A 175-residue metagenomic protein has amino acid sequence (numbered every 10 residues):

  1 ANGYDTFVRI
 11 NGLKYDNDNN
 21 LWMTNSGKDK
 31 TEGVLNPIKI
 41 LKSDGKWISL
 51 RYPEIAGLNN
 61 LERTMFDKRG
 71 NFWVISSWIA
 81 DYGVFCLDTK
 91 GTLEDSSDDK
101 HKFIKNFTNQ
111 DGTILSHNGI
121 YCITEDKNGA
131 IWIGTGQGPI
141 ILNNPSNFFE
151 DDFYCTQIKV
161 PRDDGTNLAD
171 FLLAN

Functional and structural regions predicted by a protein language model:
A1-N175: Carboxylate-rich, polar loop motifs that coordinate divalent cations or form catalytic acidic clusters
